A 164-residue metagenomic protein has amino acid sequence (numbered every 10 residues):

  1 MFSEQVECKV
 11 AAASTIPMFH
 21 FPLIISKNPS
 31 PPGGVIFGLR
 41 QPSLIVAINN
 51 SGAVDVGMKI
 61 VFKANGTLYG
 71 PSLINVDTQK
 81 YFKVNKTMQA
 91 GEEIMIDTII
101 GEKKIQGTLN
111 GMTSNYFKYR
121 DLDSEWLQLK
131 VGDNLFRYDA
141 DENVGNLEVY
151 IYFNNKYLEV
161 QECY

Functional and structural regions predicted by a protein language model:
M1-Q5, N134: Oligomerization/assembly interface segments of phage tail-like spikes and tubes
A11-A13: Contiguous hydrophobic, core-forming segments of folded domains
T15-Y164: Intrinsically disordered, low-complexity segments enriched in serine, threonine, and glycine
